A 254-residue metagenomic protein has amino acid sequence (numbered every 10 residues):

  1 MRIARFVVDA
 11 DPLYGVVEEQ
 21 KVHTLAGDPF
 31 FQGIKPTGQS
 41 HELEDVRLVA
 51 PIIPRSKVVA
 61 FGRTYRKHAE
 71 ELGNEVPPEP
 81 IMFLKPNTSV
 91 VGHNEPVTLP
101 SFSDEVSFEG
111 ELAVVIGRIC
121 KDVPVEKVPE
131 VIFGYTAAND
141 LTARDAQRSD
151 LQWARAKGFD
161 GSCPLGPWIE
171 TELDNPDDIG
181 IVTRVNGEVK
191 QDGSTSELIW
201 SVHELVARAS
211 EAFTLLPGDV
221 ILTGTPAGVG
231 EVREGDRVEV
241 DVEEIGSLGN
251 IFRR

Functional and structural regions predicted by a protein language model:
M1-P80, E172, P176, V182-R184 (+2 more regions): N-terminal non-catalytic cap/leader segment that marks the start of a structured domain
L48-A50, E71-G73, V97-V106, C120-K127 (+3 more regions): A generic local secondary-structure boundary/capping motif
P51, H68, V76, R144-R254: Catalytic-pocket segment enriched in acidic/His residues
A69, H93, V123-V125, D145-A146: Short helix/loop capping segments that flank catalytic or ligand/cofactor-binding pockets
G73-E79, V125-T136: Short Gly/aromatic-enriched secondary-structure transition segments
V76-H93, F108, E239-E244: Structural signature of FAD isoalloxazine-binding scaffolds in flavoprotein oxidoreductases
G110-L112: Ligand-binding beta-strand-loop-alpha-helix segment within the catalytic cores of soluble metabolic enzymes
